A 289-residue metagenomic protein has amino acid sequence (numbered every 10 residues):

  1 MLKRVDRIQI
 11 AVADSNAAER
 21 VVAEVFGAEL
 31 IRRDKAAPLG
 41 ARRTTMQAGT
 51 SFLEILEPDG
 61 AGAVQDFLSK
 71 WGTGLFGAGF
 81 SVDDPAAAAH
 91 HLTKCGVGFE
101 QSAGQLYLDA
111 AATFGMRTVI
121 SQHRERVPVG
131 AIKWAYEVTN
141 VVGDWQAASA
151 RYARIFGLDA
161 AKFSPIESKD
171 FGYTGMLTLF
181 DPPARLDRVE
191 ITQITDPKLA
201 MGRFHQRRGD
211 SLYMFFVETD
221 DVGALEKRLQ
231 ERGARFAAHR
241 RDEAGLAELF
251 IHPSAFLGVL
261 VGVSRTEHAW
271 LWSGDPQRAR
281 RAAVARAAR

Functional and structural regions predicted by a protein language model:
M1-E19, L75-F80, S121-A150, I155 (+2 more regions): N-terminal beta-strand motif that seeds the catalytic metal site of vicinal oxygen chelate
M1-G62: An N-terminus-focused feature that recognizes amino-terminal "leader" regions
R4-A13, T44-G49, Q65-H91, W134-D144 (+2 more regions): Vicinal oxygen chelate
D14-E29, A88-C95, D144-A160, L225-R232: Amphipathic alpha-helical segments
F26-A36, K94-S102, G157-E167, Q230-R241: Short secondary-structure junctions
E29, K35, G62-S69, E125 (+1 more regions): ER-lumen resident redox/N-glycosylation machinery signature
E54, A86-W134, Y173-Q193, F216 (+1 more regions): Vicinal oxygen chelate
Q146-D196: Aromatic-anchored, glycine/proline-accented short structural segments that stabilize local strand-turns or short
